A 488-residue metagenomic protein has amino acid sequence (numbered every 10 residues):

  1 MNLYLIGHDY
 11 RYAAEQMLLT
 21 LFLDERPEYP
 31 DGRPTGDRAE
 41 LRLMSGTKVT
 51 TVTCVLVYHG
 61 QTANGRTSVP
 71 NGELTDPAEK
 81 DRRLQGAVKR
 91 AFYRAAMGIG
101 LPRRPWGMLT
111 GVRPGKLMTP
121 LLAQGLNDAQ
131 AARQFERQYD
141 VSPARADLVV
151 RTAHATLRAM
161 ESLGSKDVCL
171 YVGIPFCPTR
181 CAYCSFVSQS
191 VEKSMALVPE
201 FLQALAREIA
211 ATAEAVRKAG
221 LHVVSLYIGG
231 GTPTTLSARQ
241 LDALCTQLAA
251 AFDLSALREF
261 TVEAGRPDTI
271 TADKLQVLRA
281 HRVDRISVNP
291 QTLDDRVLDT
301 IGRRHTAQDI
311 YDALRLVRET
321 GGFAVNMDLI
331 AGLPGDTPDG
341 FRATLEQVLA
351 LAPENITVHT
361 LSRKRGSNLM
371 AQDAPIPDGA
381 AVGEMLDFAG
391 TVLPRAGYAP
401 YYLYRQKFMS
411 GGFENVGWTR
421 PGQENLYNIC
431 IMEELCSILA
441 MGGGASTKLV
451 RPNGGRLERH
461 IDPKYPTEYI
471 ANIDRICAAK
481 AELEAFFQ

Functional and structural regions predicted by a protein language model:
M1-Q124, D128, L205, P421-Q488: Radical SAM enzyme core and accessory elements
G36-D37, G366-M441: A C-terminal junction/extension of Radical SAM enzymes
V52-C54, V172, I286-V288: Short beta-strand motif preference
A96, G100-R103, A123-L170, G220: N-terminal [4Fe-4S]-dependent radical SAM core
S165-L202: Canonical Radical SAM [4Fe-4S] cluster-binding loop centered on the CxxxCxxC motif and its immediate flanking residues
D167-C169, S225, E259, N355 (+2 more regions): Beta-sheet entry/capping signal
G173, S287, N355-H359, I429 (+1 more regions): Beta-strand scaffold of nucleotide-dependent catalytic cores
S188-A389: Conserved non-cysteine loop/helix-boundary elements of the Radical SAM core domain that shape
